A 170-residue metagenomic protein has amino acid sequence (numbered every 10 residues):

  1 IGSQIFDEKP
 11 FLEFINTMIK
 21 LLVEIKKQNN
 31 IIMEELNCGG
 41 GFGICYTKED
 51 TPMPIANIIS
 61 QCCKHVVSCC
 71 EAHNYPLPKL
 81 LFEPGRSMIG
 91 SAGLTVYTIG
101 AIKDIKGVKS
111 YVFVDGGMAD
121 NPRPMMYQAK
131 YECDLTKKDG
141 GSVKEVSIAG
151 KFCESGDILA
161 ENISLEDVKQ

Functional and structural regions predicted by a protein language model:
I1-A101: Active-site loop/helix belt of alpha/beta enzymes
Q61, V67-C70, Y75-Q170: Charged (often Lys/Glu-rich) extended helix/loop segments that serve as interaction or gating elements
